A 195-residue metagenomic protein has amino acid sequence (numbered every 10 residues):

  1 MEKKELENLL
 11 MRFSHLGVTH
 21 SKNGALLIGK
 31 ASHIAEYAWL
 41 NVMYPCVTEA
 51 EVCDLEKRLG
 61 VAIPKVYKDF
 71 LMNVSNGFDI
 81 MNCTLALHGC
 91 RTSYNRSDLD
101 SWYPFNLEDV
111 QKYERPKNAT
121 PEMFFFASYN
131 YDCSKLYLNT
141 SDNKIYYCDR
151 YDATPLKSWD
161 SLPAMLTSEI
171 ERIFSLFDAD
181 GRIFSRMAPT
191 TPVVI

Functional and structural regions predicted by a protein language model:
M1-D132, T191-I195: A surface-exposed partner-binding patch
N23-G24, D100-S101, N143, A153 (+1 more regions): Intrinsic-disorder/low-complexity loop/linker signature
M81-C83, H88-G89, P163-L166, F184-S185: Short, charged/polar low-complexity linear motifs in solvent-exposed/disordered segments
A86, F124-F125, K144-Y146, A164: Generic structural signal for residues positioned in beta-strands
N118-A119, L138-T140: A generic structural signal for short, non-catalytic loop/turn and secondary-structure boundary residues
A127-Y129, N139-S141, C148-R150: Structured loops at beta-to-helix junctions and adjacent beta-edge loops in soluble globular domains
S134-L136, Y147-G181: A recognition module on extended beta-rich or small alphabeta surfaces enriched in W/G with H and D/E
I173-I195: Acidic, proline/glycine-rich low-complexity IDRs
